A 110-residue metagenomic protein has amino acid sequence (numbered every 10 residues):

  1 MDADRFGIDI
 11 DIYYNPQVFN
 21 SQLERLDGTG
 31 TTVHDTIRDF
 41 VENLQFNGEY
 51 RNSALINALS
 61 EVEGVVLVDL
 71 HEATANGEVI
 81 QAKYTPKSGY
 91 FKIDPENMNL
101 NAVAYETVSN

Functional and structural regions predicted by a protein language model:
M1-N110: Acidic, low-complexity glycine/serine/threonine-rich segments
